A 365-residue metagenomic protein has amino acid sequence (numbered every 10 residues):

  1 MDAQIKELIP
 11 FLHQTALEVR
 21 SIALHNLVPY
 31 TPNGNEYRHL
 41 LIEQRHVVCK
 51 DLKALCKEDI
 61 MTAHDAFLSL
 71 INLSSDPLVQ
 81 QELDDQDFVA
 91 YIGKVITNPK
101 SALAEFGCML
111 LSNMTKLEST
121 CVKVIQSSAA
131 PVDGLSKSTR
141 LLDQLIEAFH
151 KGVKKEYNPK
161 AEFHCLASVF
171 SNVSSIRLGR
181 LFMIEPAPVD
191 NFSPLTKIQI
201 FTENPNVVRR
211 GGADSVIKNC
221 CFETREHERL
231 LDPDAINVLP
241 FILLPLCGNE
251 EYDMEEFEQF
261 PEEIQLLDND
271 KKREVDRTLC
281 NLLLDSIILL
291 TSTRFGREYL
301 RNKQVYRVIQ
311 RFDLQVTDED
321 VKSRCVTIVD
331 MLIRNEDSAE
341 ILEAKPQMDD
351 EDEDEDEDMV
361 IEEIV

Functional and structural regions predicted by a protein language model:
A3-Q4, L40-L52, D84-G93, V124-E147 (+5 more regions): Alpha-helical scaffold repeats of the Armadillo/HEAT/TPR superfamily
E7-L12, R20-E36, K50-A54, H64-P77 (+8 more regions): Alpha-helical solenoid repeat architecture
T15-A16, E58-I60, P99-K100, N158-P159 (+4 more regions): Short inter-helical turns and helix N-cap capping residues of alpha-solenoid HEAT/ARM repeat scaffolds
P99-F192: Solenoidal tandem-repeat scaffolds enriched in leucines and small polar residues
R140-P159, L246-T278, V321: Acidic, Ser/Thr- and Gly/Pro-rich intrinsically disordered linkers and low-complexity segments that flank or connect
C165-L166, V173-R177, E185-L244, D253: Non-catalytic interaction/regulatory modules that flank or connect domains
R297-I341: C-terminal interaction modules of eukaryotic adaptor/scaffold proteins
